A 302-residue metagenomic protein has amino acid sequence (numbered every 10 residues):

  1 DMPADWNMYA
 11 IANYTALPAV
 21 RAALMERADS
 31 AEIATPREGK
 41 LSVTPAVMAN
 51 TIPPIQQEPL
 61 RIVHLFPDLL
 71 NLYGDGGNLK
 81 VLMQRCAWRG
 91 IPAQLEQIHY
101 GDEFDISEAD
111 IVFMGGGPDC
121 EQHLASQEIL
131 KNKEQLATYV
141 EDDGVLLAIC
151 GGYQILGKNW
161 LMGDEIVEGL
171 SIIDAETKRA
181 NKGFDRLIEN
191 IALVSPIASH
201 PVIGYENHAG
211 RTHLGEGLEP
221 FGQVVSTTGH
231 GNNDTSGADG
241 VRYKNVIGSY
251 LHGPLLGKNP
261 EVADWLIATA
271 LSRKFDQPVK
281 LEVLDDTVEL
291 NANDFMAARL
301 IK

Functional and structural regions predicted by a protein language model:
D1-V47: ATP-dependent carboxylate-amine ligase
Y9-I11, I111-G115, L147, G248-Y250: Structural motif
I11-T15, P67, L251: Structural motif
E38-T138, G257-K302: N-terminal beta1-alpha1 cap of cysteine-dependent amidohydrolase-like domains
P59-L60, I197-V202, R242-I247: Beta-strand-turn-beta hairpins that frame and shape the catalytic cleft of phosphate-ester-processing enzymes
D119-V194: Cysteine-nucleophile active-site neighborhood
E165-D239: Pocket-forming structural segment of enzyme catalytic cores
N233-T269: A glycine-centered loop/beta-turn motif at secondary-structure junctions
